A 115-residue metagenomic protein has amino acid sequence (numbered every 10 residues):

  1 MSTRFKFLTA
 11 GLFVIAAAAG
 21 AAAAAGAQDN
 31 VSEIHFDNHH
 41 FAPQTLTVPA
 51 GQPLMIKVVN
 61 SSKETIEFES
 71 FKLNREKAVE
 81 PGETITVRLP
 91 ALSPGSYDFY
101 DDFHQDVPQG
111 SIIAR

Functional and structural regions predicted by a protein language model:
M1-G11: Bacterial N-terminal signal peptides that target proteins for export
T9-G20: Bacterial N-terminal signal peptides
A25-Q28, E33, E80-R115: Extracellular/periplasmic metallocenter environments
Q28-G51: N-terminal edge beta-strand
D37-Q44, S70-N74, G82-T86: N-terminal post-signal-peptidase region of extra-cytosolic proteins
Q44-E64, T84-L92, S96-D98, A114: Beta-strand cores of secreted/periplasmic/IMS beta-sandwich domains, seen most often in copper-related folds
V58, S70-K72, L89, F103: Residue-level recognition of conserved beta-strand positions in structured domain cores
S61-P81, V107: Histidine- and aromatic-enriched segments that form or immediately flank copper-ligand environments
